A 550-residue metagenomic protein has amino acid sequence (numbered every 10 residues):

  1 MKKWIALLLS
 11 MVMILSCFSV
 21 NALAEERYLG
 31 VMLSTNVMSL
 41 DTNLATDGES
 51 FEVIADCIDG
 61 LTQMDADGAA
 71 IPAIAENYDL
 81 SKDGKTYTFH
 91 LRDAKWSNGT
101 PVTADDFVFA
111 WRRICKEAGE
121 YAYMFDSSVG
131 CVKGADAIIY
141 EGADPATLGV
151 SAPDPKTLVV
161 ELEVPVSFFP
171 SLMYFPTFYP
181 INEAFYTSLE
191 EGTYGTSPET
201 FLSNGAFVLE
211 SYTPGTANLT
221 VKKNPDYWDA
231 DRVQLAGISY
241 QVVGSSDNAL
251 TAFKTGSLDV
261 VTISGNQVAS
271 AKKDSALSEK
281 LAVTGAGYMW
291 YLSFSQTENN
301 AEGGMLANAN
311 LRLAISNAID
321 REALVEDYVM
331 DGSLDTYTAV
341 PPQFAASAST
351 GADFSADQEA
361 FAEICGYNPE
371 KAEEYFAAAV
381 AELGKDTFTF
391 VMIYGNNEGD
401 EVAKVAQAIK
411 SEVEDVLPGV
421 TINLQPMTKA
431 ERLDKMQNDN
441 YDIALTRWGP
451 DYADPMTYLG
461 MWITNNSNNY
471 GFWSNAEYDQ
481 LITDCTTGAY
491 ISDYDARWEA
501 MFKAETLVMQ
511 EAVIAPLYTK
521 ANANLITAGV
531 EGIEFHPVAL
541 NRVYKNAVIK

Functional and structural regions predicted by a protein language model:
M32-K82, L202: N-terminal lobe/hinge region of extracytoplasmic solute-binding protein
E120-F185: Surface-exposed binding/hinge segments that line and control ligand-binding clefts or catalytic entry sites
K156, L162-V233, G237: Gly/Pro-rich hinge or "lid" segments in bacterial periplasmic/extracellular proteins
T196, D226-A271: Ligand-site clamp/hinge motif
P214-T216, P369, E373-P450, N522: Ligand/substrate-recognition segments at binding pockets and active sites
L313, V325-E326, C365, G419-R432 (+2 more regions): Extracytoplasmic/peripheral linker and loop segments enriched in polar/acidic and small residues with frequent Thr/Pro
S333-A378, N397-V402: Structural transition elements
N524-K550: Long beta-strand-rich cores associated with HINT superfamily self-processing modules
